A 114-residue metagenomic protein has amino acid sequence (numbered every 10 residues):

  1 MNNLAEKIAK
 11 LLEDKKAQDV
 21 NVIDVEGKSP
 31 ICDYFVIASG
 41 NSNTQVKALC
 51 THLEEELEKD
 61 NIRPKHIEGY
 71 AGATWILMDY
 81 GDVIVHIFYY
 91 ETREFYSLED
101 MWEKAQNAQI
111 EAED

Functional and structural regions predicted by a protein language model:
M1-I31, N43-I76, Y80, Y90-E94 (+1 more regions): Polybasic/polar functional segments that serve as interface/processing modules
D33-F35: Catalytic metal-binding acidic patch
I37-S39: Short hydrophobic/aromatic beta-strand micro-patches that form the beta-sheet surface supporting nucleotide- or nucleic
